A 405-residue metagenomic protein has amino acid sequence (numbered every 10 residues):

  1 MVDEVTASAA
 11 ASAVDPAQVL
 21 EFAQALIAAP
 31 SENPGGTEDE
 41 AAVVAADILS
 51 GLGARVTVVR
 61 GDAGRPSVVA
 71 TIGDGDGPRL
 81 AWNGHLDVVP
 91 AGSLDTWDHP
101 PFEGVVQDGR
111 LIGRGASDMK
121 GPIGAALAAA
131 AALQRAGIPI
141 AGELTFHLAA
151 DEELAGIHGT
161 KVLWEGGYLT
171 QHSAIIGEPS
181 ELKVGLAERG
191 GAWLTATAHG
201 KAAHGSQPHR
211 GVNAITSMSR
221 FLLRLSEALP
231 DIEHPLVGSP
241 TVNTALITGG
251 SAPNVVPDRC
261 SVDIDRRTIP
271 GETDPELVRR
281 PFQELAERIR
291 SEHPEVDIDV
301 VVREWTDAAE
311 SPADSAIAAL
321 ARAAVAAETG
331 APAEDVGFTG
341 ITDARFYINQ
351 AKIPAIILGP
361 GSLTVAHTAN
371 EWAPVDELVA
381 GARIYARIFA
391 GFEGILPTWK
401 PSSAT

Functional and structural regions predicted by a protein language model:
V2-L94, R259-D265, P281, V375-E377: N-terminal helical capping/dimerization or prosegment-like subdomains of hydrolases acting on amide or phosphate bonds
V2-V5, V14, S31, T57-R60 (+2 more regions): Metal-dependent amide/peptide-bond hydrolase catalytic core, centered on the "pita-bread" metallohydrolase fold
L52, A136-I140, Y168, R288-E295 (+1 more regions): Short helix-capping segments at alpha-helix termini
T57, A81, T145-H147, D299: A structural signal for isolated positions on well-ordered beta-strands in alpha/beta enzyme cores
R79-T145, V375: Active-site metal-coordination/substrate-binding segment of hydrolases, especially metallo-dependent peptidases
N83-G84, H147-A149, I175-E178, T197-H199 (+1 more regions): Short beta-strand segments
A91-Q107, Q171, L186-T197, A323 (+1 more regions): Acidic-glycine-rich active-site phosphate/pyrophosphate-binding loop
M119-W193, P397-K400: Acidic/histidine-rich catalytic neighborhood of metal-dependent amide-processing enzymes
